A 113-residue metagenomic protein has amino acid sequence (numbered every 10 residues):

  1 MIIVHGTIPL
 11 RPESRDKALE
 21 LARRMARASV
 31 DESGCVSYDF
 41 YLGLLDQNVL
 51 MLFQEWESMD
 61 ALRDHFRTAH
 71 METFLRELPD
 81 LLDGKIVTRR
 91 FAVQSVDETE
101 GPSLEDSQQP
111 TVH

Functional and structural regions predicted by a protein language model:
I2-F40: N-terminal first-folded block
I2-P9, D39-F66: Short, well-ordered beta-strand segments in beta-rich or mixed alpha/beta enzyme and ligand-binding folds
P9, E13, A61, V87-T88 (+1 more regions): Intrinsically disordered, low-complexity sequence elements enriched in Ser/Thr/Gly/Pro
R11-S14, S58, S95-D97, S103: Serine/threonine-rich low-complexity intrinsically disordered regions
D16-A18, N48-L50, L62, E98-E100: Short acidic, gly/pro-rich beta-turn/loop elements at beta-sheet edges and active-site/ligand-binding grooves
R24-V36, E55-R89: An amphipathic, aromatic/His-enriched active-site/gating alpha helix that lines ligand/cofactor pockets
Y41-N48, R76-H113: Glycine-rich beta-strand-turn "strand-cap" elements at beta-sheet edges
